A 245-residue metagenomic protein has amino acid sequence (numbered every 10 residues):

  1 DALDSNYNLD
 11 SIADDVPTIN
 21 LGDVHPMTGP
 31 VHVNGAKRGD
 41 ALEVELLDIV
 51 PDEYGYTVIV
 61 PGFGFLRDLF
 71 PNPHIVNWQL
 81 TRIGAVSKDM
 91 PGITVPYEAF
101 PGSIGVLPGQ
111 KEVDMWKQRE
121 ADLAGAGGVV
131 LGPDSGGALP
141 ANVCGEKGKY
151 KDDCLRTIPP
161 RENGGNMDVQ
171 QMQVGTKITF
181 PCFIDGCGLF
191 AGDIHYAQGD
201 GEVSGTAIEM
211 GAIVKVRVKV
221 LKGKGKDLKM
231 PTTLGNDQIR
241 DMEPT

Functional and structural regions predicted by a protein language model:
D1, A41-V44, F180: A generic structural signal for residues embedded in beta-strands
D1-I19: N-terminal, Lys/Arg-enriched amphipathic/low-complexity engagement segments that precede the first folded domain
A2-S5, D48-D52, F183-G188: Short, charged beta-turn/beta-strand-edge "cap" motif at the junction between a beta-strand and an adjacent loop
H25-V31, E162-M167: Short alpha-helix capping/helix-loop boundary micro-motifs
V33-A36, M172: Short, well-ordered loop/turn sites that connect or cap secondary structure elements
K37-D40, T176: Surface-exposed loop/turn positions
D48-Q173, T179: Intrinsically disordered, low-complexity linker/loop segments enriched in Gly/Pro and charged/polar residues
P133, G137-N166, Q170-T245: Conserved mixed alpha/beta catalytic, RNA-binding, or beta-rich assembly cores of soluble enzyme, regulatory
